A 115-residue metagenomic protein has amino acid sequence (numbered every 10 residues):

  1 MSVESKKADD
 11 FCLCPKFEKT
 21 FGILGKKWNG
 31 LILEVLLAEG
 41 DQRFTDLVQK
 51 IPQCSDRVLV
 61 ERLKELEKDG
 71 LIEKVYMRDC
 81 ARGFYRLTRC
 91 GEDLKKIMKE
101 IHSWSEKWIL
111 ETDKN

Functional and structural regions predicted by a protein language model:
S2-S5, C14, R86-N115: Amphipathic alpha-helical dimerization/coiled-coil segments that flank or bridge DNA-binding/regulatory modules
K7-D9: Disulfide-bonded cysteine motifs in exported proteins
F11, P15-V58, R78-R86: N-terminal helix-turn-helix DNA-binding core of bacterial DNA-binding proteins
G25-K26, G40, G70, G91 (+1 more regions): Glycine-centered flexibility sites
E34, E67, H102: A cross-family signal for key residues in well-ordered alpha-helices that form functional helical elements
L59, L63-L66: Basic amphipathic alpha-helical segments that dock to polyanions
E67-M77: A short, conserved structural fragment
